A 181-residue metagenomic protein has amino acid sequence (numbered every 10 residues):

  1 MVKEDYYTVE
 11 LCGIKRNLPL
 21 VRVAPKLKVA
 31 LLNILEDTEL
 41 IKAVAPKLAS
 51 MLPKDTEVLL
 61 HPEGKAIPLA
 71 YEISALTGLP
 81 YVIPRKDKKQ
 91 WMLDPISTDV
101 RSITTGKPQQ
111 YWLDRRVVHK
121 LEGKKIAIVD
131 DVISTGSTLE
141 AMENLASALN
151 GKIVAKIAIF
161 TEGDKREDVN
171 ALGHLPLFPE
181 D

Functional and structural regions predicted by a protein language model:
M1-T56: Active-site-facing substrate-recognition patch
V2-K3, T8, E140-D181: PRPP-dependent phosphoribosyltransferase catalytic core
T56-E63: Short glycine-rich phosphate-binding loop at a beta-alpha junction
E57, K124, V154: Conserved acidic residues
E63-L69, T135: Gly/Ser/Thr-rich loops at beta-strand to alpha-helix junctions that form or flank small-molecule/cofactor-binding
P68-T77, E143: Short Gly/Thr/Asp-enriched flexible loops that form oxyanion-binding sites at enzyme active sites
L79-I126: Short, glycine/charge-rich flexible loops or terminal/linker lids adjacent to PRPP-binding catalytic cores
D130-E143: Acidic, divalent-metal-coordinating active-site segment for phosphoryl/phosphodiester hydrolysis, typified by short
